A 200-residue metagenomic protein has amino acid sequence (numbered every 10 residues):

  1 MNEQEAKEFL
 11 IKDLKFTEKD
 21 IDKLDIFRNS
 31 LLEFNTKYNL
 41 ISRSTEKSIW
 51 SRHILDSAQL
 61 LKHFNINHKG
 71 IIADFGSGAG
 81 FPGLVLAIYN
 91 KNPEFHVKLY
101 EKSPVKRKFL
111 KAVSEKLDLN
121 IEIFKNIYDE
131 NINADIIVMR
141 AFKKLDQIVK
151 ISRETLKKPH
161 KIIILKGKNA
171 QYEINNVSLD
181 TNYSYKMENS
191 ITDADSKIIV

Functional and structural regions predicted by a protein language model:
M1-N67, A73, P104-L119: Class I SAM-dependent transferase core
A58-D135, M139: Conserved SAM/SAH cofactor-binding pocket of Class I
H96, N120-E122, K161, N182-K186: Conserved beta-strand segments of alpha/beta enzyme cores
K111-A112, V149-S152, N175-N176: Short amphipathic alpha-helical segments
A141-K144, K168: Short glycine-rich anion-binding loops that position phosphate/pyrophosphate groups of nucleotides and phosphorylated
V149-I162: A short glycine-rich, Lys/Arg-flanked "PGG" loop and its adjoining helix->strand segment in the class I
P159-Q171: Conserved beta-strand signature within the Rossmann-like core of class I S-adenosyl-L-methionine
N169-V200: Active-site capping/gating segments
